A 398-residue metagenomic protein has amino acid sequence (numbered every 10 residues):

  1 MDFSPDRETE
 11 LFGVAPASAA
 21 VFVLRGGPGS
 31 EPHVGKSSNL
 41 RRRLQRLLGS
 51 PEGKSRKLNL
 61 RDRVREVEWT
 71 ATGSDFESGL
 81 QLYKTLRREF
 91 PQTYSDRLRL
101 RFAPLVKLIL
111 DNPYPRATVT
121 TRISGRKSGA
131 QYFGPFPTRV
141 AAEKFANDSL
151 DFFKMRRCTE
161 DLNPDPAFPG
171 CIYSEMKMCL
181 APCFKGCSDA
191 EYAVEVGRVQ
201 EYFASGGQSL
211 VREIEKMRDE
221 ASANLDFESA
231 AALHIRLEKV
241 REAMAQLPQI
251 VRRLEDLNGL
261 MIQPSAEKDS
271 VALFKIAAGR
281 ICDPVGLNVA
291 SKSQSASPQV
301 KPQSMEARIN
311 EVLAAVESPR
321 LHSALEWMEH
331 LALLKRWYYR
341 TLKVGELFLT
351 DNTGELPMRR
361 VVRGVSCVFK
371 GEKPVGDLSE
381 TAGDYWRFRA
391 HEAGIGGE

Functional and structural regions predicted by a protein language model:
M1-E398: Conserved catalytic/ligand-binding micro-motifs in nucleotide and anionic cofactor chemistry
